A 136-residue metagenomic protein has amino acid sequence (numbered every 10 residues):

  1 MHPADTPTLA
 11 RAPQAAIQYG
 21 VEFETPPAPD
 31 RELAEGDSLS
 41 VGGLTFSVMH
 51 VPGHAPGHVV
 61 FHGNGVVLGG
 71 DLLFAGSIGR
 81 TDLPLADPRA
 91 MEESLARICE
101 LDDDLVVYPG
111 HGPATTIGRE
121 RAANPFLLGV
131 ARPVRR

Functional and structural regions predicted by a protein language model:
M1-H2, H50-G53, L68-G70, V106-H111: Active-site neighborhood of phospho(di)ester-bond hydrolases with catalytic His/Asp-centered motifs
M1-S40, L44, A122-V130: Active-site HxH/HxHxD metal-binding segment of metal-dependent hydrolases
D5, G57, F74, G79 (+1 more regions): Short active-site segment of divalent metal-dependent hydrolases/proteases that encodes the spacing between
L9, V60-F61, I78, G118: Active-site-flanking alpha-helical
A16-Y19, G79-L85: Short glycine-enriched, charge-decorated loop/helix-capping segments at active-site entrances that position
E35-H62: Core dinuclear metal-dependent hydrolase active-site scaffold
P56, V66, A90-R136: Divalent-metal (often Zn2+) His-rich catalytic cores of metallo-beta-lactamase-fold enzymes
V60-G70, F74-A75: Conserved beta-strand hairpin/beta-sheet module of binuclear metal-dependent hydrolase folds, prominently
